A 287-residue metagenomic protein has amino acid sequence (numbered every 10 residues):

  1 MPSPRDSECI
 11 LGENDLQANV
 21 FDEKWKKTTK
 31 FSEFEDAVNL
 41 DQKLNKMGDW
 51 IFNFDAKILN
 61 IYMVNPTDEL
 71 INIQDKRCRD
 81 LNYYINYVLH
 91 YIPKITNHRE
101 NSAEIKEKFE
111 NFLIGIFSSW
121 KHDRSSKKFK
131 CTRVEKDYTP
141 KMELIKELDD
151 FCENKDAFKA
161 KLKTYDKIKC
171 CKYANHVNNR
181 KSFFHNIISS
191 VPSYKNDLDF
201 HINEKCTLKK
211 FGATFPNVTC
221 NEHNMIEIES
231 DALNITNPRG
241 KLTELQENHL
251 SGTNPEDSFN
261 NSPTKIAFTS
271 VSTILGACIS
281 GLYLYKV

Functional and structural regions predicted by a protein language model:
M1-G252: N-terminal targeting/regulatory segments, especially signal peptides of secretory and single-pass membrane glycoproteins
H249-V287: C-terminal single-pass transmembrane alpha-helix
